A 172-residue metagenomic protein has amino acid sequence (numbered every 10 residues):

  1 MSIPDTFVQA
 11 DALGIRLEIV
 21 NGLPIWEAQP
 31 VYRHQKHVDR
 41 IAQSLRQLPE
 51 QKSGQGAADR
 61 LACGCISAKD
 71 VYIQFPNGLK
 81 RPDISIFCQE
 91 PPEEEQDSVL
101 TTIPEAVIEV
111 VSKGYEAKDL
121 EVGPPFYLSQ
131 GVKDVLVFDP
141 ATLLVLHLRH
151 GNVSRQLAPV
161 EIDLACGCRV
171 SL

Functional and structural regions predicted by a protein language model:
M1-L172: Gly/Pro/Ser/Thr-rich low-complexity, intrinsically disordered segments predominantly at protein N-termini
